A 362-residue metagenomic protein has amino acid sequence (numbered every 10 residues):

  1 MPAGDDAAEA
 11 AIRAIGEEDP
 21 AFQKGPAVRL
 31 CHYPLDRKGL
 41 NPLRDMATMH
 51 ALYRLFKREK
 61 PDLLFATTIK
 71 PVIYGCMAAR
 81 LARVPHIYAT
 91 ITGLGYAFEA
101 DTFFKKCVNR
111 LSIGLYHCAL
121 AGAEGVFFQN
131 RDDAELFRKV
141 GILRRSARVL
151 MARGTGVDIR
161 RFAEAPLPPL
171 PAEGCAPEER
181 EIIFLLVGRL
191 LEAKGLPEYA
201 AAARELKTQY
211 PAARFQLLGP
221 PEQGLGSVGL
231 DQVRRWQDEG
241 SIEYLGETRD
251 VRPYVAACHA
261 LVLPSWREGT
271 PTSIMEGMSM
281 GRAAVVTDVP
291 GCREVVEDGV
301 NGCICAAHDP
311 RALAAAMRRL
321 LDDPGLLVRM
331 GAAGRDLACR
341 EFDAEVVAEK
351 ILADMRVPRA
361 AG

Functional and structural regions predicted by a protein language model:
M1-R44, A147-V149, P221-Q223: N-terminal strand-loop element at the rim of the active site of nucleotide-sugar-dependent glycosyltransferases
D5-P20, Y210, R214-S241, L245 (+1 more regions): Short, structured helix-loop element that forms part of the nucleotide-activated donor/catalytic region
C31, I113-P168: Donor nucleotide-sugar binding/catalytic pocket of nucleotide-sugar-dependent glycosyltransferases
I182, L186-E205, R311-A312: A conserved mid-protein helix/loop that constitutes part of the nucleotide-sugar donor-binding site
E247, W266: Aromatic "clamp/platform" in nucleotide-sugar-dependent glycosyltransferases that forms part of the donor/acceptor
A283-V286, V296: Short hydrophobic beta-strand element within catalytic cores of glycosyltransferases and related nucleotide-activated
E297-G299, C303-P310, R319-G325: Conserved acidic donor-binding segment of nucleotide-sugar-dependent glycosyltransferases
A312, R319, L326-E341, V347-L352: A short, well-ordered alpha-helix in the C-terminal region of glycosyltransferases
